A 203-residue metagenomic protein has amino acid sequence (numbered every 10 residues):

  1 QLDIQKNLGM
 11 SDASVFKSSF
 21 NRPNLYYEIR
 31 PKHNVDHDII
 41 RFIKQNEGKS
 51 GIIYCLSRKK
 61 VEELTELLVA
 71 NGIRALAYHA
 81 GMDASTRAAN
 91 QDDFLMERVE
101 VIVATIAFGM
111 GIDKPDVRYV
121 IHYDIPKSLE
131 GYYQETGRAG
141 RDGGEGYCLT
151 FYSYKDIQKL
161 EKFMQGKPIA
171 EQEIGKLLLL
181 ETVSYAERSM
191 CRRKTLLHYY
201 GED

Functional and structural regions predicted by a protein language model:
Q1-I169, L177, G201-E202: Helicase motor core with emphasis on the C-terminal RecA-like subdomain
G166-A170, T182-Y185: Alpha-helix C-capping/helix-to-loop hinge sites
L178, V183, E187-D203: Cys/His-rich short segments
